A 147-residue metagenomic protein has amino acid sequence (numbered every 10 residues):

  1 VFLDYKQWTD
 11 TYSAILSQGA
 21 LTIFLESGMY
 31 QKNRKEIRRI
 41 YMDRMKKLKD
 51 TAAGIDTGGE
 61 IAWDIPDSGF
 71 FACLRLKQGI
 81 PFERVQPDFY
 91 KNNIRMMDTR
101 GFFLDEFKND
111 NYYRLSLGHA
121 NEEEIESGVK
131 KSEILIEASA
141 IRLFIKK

Functional and structural regions predicted by a protein language model:
V1-R39: Conserved core segment of the aminotransferase class I/II
T22, K35-K49, I61-R75, V85-Y90: Conserved glycine-rich beta-strand-loop-beta hairpin in the small C-terminal domain of fold type I
E60-I61, R100-L104: Short, solvent-exposed loop/turn elements at beta->coil junctions and helix N-caps that rim active or binding pockets
D64-D67, L104-K108: A short beta-turn/loop motif at secondary-structure boundaries
K77-I80, A120-E122: Helix N-cap motif at beta-to-alpha junctions
K91, E106-K147: PLP-dependent enzyme catalytic core of the Aspartate aminotransferase-like
R95: Residue-level detector of anion-binding/catalytic polar loops
